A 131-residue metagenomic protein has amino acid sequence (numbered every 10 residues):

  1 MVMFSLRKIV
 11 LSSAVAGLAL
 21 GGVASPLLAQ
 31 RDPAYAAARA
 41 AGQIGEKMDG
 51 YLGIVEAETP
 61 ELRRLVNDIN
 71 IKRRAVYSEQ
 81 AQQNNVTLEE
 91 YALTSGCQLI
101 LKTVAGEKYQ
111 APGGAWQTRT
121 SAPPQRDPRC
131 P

Functional and structural regions predicted by a protein language model:
V2-A14: Bacterial N-terminal signal peptides that target proteins for export
L11-A14, D49-G50, G114: Beta-strand-connecting loop/turn residues
S12-G22: Bacterial N-terminal signal peptides
V23-A29: Sec/Tat signal peptide C-region and signal peptidase I cleavage site
Q30-E46, G53-R64, E90-P131: Amphipathic, charged alpha-helical segments and their helix-to-coil junctions in extracytoplasmic/peripheral assemblies
Y51-Q83: N-terminal, post-signal-peptide region of Sec/Tat-exported proteins
Q82-Y91: Amphipathic, hydrophobic secondary-structure cores in small proteins
